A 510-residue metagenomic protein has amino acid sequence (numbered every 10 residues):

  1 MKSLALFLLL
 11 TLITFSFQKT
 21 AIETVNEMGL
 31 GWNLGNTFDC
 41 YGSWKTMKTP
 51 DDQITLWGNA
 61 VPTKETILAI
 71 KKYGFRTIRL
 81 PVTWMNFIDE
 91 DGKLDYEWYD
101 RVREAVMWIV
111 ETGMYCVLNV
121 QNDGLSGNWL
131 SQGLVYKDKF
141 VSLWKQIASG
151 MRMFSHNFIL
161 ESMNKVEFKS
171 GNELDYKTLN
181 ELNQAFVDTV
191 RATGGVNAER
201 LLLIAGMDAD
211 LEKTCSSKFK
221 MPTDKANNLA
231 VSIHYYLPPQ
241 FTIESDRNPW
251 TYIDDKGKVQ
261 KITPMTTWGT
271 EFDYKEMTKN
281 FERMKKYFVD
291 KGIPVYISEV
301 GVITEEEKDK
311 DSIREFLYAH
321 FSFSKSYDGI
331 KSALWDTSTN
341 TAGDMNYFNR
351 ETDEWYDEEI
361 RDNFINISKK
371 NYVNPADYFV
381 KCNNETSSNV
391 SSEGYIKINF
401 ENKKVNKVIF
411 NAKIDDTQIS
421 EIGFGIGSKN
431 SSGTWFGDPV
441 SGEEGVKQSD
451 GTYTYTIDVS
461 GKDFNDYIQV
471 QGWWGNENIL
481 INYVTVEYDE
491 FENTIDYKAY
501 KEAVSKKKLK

Functional and structural regions predicted by a protein language model:
L4-I13: Sec-dependent N-terminal signal peptides
F17-T77: N-terminal carbohydrate-binding accessory modules
M28, D138-D273, E282-I303, S326-I330: Active-site region of glycoside hydrolase catalytic domains
G35-P62, E90-L94, S131-Q132, Q240-E276: Acidic/histidine-rich helix-loop elements that form or flank divalent-metal/phosphate-binding sites at the catalytic
W44-D51, W84-D100, N122-D138, V166-N172 (+2 more regions): Surface-exposed, active-site-proximal loop segments in enzymatic domains
W57-T77, L94-Q121, W129-I159, L179-G194: An active-site-proximal structural segment forming one wall of the substrate-binding cleft that immediately precedes
E307-F379, E492-K510: Aromatic-rich peripheral "rim/lid" segments of glycoside hydrolase catalytic domains that contact and position glycan
Y378-K404, I409-F464, G472-Y488: Extracellular ligand-binding interfaces
